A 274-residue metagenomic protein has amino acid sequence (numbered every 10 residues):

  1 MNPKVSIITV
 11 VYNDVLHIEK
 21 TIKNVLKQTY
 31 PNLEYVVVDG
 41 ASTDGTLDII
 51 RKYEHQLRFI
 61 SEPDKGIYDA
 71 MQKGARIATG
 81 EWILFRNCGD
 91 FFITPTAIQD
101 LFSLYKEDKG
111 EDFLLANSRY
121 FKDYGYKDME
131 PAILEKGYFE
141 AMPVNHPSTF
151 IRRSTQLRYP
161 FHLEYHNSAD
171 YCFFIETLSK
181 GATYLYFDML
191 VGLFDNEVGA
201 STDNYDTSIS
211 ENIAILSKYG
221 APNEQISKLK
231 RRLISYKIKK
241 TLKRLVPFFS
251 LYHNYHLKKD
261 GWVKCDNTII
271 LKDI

Functional and structural regions predicted by a protein language model:
M1-K27: N-proximal low-complexity "stem/linker" segments adjacent to membrane-targeting elements
P3-S6, E34, C172: Cell-envelope/extracellular polymer assembly enzymes that use nucleotide-activated donors
L16-E19, D44-K52: Acidic helix N-cap motif at the loop->helix transition within catalytic regions of sugar-transfer enzymes
P31, D39-D48, N87: A conserved acidic beta->alpha catalytic loop
S61-A78: Glycine-rich, basic loop-to-helix element that forms the pyrophosphate-binding segment of sugar-nucleotide handling
I83: Short aromatic/hydrophobic "clamp" motif used to bind/position activated sugar donors
F91, P95-K127: Conserved donor NDP-sugar-binding/catalytic core segment of glycosyltransferases
A116, Y126-E211, I215: Conserved nucleotide-sugar donor-binding catalytic segment
